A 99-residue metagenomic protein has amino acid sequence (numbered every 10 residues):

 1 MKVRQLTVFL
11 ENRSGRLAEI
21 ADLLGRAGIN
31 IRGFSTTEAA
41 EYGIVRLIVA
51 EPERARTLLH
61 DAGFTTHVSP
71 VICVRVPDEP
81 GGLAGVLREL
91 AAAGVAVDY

Functional and structural regions predicted by a protein language model:
M1-Y99: A conserved regulatory-domain signal marking ACT and ACT-like small-molecule sensing domains and adjacent regulatory
